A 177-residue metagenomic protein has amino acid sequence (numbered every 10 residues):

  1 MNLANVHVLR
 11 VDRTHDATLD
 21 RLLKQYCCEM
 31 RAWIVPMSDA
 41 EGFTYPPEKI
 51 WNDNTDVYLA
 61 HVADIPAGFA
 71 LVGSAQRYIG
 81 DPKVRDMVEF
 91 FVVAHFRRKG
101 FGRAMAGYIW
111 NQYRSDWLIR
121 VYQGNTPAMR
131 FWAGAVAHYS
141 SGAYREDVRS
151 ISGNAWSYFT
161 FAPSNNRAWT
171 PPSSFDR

Functional and structural regions predicted by a protein language model:
V6-R21: A short beta-loop-alpha structural element at the N-terminal edge of CoA-dependent acyl/N-acetyltransferase catalytic
R21-M37, Y139: Helix-loop element at the rim of GNAT/NAT acetyltransferase active sites that forms part of the acceptor-substrate
W33-I34, N52-D53, L71-R85: Conserved acyl-donor/pantetheine-binding loop and adjacent beta-alpha core of acyl/acetyltransferases and related
I34-H61: Active-site rim helix/loop that mediates acceptor-substrate recognition in acyltransferases
L59, I65-A75, D86, F91: Conserved beta-strand in the GNAT
M87-R97, V121-Y122: A short, internal acetyl-CoA/4′-phosphopantetheine-binding micro-motif in the GNAT/acyltransferase core
V92, R98-N111: Conserved acetyl-CoA-binding loop-helix of GNAT-fold acetyltransferases
I119-A133, A137, D147-I151: Conserved beta-strand-loop-alpha-helix junction that forms the acyl-donor binding cleft
